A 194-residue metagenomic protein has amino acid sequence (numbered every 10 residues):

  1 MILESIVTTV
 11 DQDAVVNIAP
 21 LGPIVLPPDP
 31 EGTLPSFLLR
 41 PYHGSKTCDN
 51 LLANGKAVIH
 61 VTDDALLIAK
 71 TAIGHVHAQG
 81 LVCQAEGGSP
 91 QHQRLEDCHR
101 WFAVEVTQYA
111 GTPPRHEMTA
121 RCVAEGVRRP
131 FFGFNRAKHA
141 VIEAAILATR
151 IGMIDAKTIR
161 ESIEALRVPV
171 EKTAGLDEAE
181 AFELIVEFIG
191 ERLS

Functional and structural regions predicted by a protein language model:
M1-W101, E105-S194: Basic, polyanion-binding surface patches
